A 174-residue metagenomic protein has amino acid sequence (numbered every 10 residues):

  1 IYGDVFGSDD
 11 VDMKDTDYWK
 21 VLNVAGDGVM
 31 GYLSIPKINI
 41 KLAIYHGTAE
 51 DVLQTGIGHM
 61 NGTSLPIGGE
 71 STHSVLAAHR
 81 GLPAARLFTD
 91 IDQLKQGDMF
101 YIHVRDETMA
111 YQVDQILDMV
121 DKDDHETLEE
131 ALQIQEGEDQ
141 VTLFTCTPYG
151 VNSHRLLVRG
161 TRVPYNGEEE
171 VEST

Functional and structural regions predicted by a protein language model:
I1, M13-K14, I40, T55 (+1 more regions): Alpha-helical structural elements
I1-A25: Juxtamembrane "stalk/linker" segments
D17-L65: Extended boundary segments
Y45, A49-T174: Extracytoplasmic/periplasmic soluble domains downstream of a signal peptide or transmembrane helix
